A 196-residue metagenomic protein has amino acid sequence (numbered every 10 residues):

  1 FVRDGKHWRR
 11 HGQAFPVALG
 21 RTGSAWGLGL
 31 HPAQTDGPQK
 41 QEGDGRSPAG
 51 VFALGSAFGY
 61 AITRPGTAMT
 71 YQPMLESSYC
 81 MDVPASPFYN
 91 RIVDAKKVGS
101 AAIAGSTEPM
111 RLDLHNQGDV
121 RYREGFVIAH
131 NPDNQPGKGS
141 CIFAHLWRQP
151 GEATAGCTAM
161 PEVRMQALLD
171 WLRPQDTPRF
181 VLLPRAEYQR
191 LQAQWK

Functional and structural regions predicted by a protein language model:
F1-T154, V163-K196: Cell wall/extracellular polymer interaction/catalysis modules
C157: Short cysteine clusters
M160: A conserved hydrophobic position in a structured secondary element of the catalytic/binding core that shapes
